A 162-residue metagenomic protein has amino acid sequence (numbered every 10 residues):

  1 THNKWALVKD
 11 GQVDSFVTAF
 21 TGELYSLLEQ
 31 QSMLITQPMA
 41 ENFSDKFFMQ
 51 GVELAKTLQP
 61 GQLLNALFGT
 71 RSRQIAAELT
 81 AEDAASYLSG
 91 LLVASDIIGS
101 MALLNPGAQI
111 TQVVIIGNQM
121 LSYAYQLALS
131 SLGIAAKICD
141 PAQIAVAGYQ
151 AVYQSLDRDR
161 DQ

Functional and structural regions predicted by a protein language model:
T1: Active-site neighborhood for divalent-cation/phosphate handling
K4-A55: Glycine-rich phosphate-binding loop plus the immediately following alpha-helix
D14-A19, L132-A142: Short hydrophobic/aromatic-enriched beta-strand-loop microsegments
A19, E23, Q62, A84 (+4 more regions): Conserved active-site and cofactor/substrate-binding residues in soluble primary-metabolism enzymes
K56-G99: Adenine-nucleotide phosphate-binding core of ATP-dependent small-molecule kinases
I97-Q109: Phosphate/pyrophosphate-binding loops at sites that engage ATP/ADP/AMP, CoA/4′-phosphopantetheine, polyphosphate
I110-A128: Glycine-rich phosphate-binding loops at beta-strand->alpha-helix junctions
L127, K137-Q162: Glycine-rich phosphate-binding/hydrolytic loop that grips phosphoryl groups
